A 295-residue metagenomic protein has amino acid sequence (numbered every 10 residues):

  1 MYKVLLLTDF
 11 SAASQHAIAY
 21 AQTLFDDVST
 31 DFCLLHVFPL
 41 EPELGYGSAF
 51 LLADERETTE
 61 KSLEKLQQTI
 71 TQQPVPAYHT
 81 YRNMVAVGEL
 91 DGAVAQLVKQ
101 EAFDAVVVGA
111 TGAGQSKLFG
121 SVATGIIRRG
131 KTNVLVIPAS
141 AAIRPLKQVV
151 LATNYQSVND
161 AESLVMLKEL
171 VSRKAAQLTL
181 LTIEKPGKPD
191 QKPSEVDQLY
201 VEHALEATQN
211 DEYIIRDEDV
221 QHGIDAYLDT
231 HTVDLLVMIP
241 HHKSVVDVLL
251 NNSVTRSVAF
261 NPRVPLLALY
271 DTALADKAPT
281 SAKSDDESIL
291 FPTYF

Functional and structural regions predicted by a protein language model:
M1-F50, Q148-Y213, V233-L235, N261 (+2 more regions): Small/aliphatic-rich secondary-structure junction motif
A17, S121-A123, S253-T255: Conserved sugar-transfer catalytic core signal across GT-A, GT-B, and GT-C glycosyltransferases
C33-L35, R82-A86, L135, T179-L181 (+2 more regions): General small-molecule cofactor/ligand-binding pocket signal
L51-S62: A short acidic, glycine-rich active-site loop that binds or catalyzes chemistry on phosphate/adenosine moieties
T71-V106, L205-R256, F260, V264 (+1 more regions): Structural beta-alpha unit
V107-A110, V134-A139, L266-D271: Short beta-strand elements of ligand-binding domains
Q115-G120, V246-L250: Glycine/threonine-rich flexible loop motifs
A123-A142: Short, structured interface segments
